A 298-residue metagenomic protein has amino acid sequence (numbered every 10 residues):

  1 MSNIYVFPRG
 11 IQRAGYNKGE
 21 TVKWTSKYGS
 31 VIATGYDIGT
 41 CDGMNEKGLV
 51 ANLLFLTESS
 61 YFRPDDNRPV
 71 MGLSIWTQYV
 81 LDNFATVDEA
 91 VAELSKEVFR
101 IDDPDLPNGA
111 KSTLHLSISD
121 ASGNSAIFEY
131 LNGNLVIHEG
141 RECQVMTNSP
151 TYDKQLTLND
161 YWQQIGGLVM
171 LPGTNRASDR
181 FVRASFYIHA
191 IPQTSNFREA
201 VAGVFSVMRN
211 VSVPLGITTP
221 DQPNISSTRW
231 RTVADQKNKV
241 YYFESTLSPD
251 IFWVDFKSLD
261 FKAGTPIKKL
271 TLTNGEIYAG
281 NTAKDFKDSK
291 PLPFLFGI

Functional and structural regions predicted by a protein language model:
M1-R68, I101, A279-D285: A contiguous strand-loop segment
V50-L53, S117-S119, I127, V233: Structural recognition of the beta-strand scaffold that forms the well-ordered cores of secreted hydrolase catalytic
T57-S59, G133-L135, L247-I251: Short, surface-exposed beta-strand-loop junctions and turns on beta-sheet-rich folds
Y61-D65, I137-R141, F252-K257: A short, polar/proline- and glycine-enriched secondary-structure boundary/capping micro-motif
N67-D103, F197-S206: Proteins synthesized as precursors that undergo proteolytic processing into mature forms
K96-L135: Catalytic cofactor-binding cores of redox enzymes
D102-P104, K111-S112, A121, Q144-I298: C-terminus-biased signal that marks the final domain/tail of proteins
S125-Q155: Phosphate-rich cofactor/ligand-interacting catalytic cores and adjacent structured alpha/beta frameworks
